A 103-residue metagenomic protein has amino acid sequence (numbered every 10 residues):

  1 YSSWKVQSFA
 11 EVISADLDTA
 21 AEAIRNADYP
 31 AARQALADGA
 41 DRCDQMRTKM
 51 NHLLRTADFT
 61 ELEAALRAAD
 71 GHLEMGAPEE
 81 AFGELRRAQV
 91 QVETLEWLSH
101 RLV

Functional and structural regions predicted by a protein language model:
Y1-S14: Transmembrane signal-anchor/signal-peptide helices with a preference for the extracytoplasmic
Y1-S3, D44-Q45, L102-V103: Membrane-interacting alpha-helical segments
V12-A31: Short extracytoplasmic/periplasmic juxtamembrane "stem" segments immediately C-terminal to an N-terminal membrane anchor
A27-H72: Extracytoplasmic/periplasmic/luminal assembly and interaction segments in envelope/secretory/respiratory proteins
T56-V103: Structured, soluble extracytoplasmic/luminal domains of envelope-associated proteins
